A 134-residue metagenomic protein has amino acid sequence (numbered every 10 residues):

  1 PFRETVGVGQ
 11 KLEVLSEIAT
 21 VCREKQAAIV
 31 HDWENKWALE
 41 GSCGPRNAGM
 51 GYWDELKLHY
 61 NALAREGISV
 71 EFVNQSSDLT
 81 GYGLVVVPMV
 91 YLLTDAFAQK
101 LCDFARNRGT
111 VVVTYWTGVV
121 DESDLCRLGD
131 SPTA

Functional and structural regions predicted by a protein language model:
P1-A134: Carbohydrate-binding surfaces of carbohydrate-active enzymes
